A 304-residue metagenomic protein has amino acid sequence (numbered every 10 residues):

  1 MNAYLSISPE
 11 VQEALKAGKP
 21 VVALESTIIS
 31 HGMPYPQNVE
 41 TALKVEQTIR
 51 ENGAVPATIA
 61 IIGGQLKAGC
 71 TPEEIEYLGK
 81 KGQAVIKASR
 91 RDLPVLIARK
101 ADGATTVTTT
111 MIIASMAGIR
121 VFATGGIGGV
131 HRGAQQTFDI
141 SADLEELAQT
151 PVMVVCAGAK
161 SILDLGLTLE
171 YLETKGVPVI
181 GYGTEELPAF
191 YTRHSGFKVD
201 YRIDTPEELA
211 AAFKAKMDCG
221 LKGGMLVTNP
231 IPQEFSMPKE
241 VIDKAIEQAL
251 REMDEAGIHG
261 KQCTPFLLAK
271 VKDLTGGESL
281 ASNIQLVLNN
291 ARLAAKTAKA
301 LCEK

Functional and structural regions predicted by a protein language model:
M1-E51, M116: N-terminal glycine-/serine-/threonine-rich phosphate-binding loop
E13-K16, V21-V22, I113-M116, V121-A123 (+5 more regions): Solvent-exposed alpha-helices and their adjacent loops that cap or buttress functional pockets in soluble metabolic
V22-L24, P56-I61, G103, V121-G126 (+5 more regions): General beta-strand structural signal in soluble alpha/beta enzymes
S26, H31-M33, V39-V95, D218-E234: Glycine-rich nucleotide/cofactor/substrate-binding loop typically near the N-terminus or early in the first domain
P36-A42, E74-G79, G129-A148, Y171: A glycine- and small-aliphatic-rich helix-loop capping segment at beta-alpha/alpha-beta transitions that lines
T106-V107, Q135-A148, V152-E173, E207-A211: Active-site glycine-rich loop that binds ribose-phosphate moieties when present
R193-D218: Anionic-ligand binding region
L221-N289: A C-terminal functional module that forms or caps the active site or interfaces directly with catalytic machinery
